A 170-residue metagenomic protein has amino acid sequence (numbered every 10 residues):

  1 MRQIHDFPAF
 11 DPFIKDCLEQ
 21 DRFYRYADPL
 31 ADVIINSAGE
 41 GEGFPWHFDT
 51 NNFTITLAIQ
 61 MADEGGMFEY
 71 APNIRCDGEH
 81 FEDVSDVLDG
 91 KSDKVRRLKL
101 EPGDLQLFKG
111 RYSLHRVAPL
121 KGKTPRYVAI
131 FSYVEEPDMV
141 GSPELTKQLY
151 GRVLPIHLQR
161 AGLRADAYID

Functional and structural regions predicted by a protein language model:
M1-D16: Non-heme Fe(II)/2-oxoglutarate
Q3-F7, F48, L98-K99, G122: Aromatic-acidic/polar surface patches that form glycan- and anion
H5, I55-T56, A129-I130: Conserved short hydrophobic patches within well-ordered secondary structure
P12-K15, E19-Q20, Y24-L105, R111: Catalytic core of non-heme Fe(II) oxygenases with the double-stranded beta-helix
Y70, R75-D170: Conserved double-stranded beta-helix
